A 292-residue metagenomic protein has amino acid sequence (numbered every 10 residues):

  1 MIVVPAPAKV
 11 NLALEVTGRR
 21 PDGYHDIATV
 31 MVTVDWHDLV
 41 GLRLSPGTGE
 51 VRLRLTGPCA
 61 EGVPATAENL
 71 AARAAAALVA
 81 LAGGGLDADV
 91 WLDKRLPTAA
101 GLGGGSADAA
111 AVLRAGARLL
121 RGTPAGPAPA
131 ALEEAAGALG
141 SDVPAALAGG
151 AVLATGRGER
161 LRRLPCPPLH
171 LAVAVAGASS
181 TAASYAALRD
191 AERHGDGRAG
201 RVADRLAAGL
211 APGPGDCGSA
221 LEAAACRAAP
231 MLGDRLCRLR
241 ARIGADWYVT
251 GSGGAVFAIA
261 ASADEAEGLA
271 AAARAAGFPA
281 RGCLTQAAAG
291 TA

Functional and structural regions predicted by a protein language model:
M1-A100, A117-A130, V175-G177: ATP-binding N-lobe of GHMP and related small-molecule kinases
P5, W91-D93, A146-A148, T155 (+2 more regions): Short beta-strand segments
V32-T33, G137-A138, P144-L147, R162-P167 (+2 more regions): Solvent-exposed alpha-helices and their adjacent loops that cap or buttress functional pockets in soluble metabolic
P64, W91-L120, S141, D246-A260: Glycine/serine-rich anion-binding loops at beta->alpha junctions that coordinate negatively charged ligand groups
A109, L113-L153, R157-G158: Contiguous, small/hydrophobic- and glycine-enriched helical/loop subdomains that border and often "cap" functional
G126-L139, P214, L236, E267-A271: Short, well-structured alpha-helical segments that form the helix of a local strand-helix-strand
V152-D246, A261-D264, A271-P279, C283-A292: Conserved, helical-rich catalytic subdomain that frames metal- and/or nucleotide-binding sites in enzyme alpha/beta
